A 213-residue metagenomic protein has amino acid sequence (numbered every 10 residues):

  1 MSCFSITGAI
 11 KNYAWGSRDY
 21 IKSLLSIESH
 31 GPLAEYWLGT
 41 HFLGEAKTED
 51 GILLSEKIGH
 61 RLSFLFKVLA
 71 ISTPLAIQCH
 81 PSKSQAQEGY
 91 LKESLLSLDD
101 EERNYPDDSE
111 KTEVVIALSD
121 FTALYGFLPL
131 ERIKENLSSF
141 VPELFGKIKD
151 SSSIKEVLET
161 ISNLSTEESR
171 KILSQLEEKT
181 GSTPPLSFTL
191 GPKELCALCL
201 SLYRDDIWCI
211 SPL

Functional and structural regions predicted by a protein language model:
M1-L190: Transition-metal
T180-L213: Acidic, glycine-rich loop-and-beta core segments that form the ion-binding/anion-interacting portion of active sites
